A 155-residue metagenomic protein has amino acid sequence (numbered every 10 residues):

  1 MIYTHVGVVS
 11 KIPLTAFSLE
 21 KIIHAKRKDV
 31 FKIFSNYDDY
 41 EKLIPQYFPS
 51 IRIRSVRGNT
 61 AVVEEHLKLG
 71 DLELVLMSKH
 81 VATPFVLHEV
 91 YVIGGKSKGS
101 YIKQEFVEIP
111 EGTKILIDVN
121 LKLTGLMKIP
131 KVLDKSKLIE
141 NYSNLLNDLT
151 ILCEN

Functional and structural regions predicted by a protein language model:
M1-G58, N144: Hydrophobic ligand-binding cavity/cleft-lining segments
T4-H5, A16-F17, F48-S50, V62-E64 (+2 more regions): Short structured motifs
S10-P13, Y40-Q46, H66-L72, V92-S97: Short, solvent-exposed secondary-structure boundary motifs
L14-I22, T60-V62, V75, Y101 (+1 more regions): Intrinsic-disorder/low-complexity, polar/charged segments enriched in Ser/Thr/Lys/Arg/Asp/Glu/Gln
V30-F34, Y40, V63, H80 (+3 more regions): Hydrophobic pocket/interface hotspot
S55-V75: Short N-terminal secondary-structure initiator segments
K68-G112, N120: Hydrophobic-ligand binding "helix-grip"
N120-N155: A conserved amphipathic terminal alpha-helix motif
